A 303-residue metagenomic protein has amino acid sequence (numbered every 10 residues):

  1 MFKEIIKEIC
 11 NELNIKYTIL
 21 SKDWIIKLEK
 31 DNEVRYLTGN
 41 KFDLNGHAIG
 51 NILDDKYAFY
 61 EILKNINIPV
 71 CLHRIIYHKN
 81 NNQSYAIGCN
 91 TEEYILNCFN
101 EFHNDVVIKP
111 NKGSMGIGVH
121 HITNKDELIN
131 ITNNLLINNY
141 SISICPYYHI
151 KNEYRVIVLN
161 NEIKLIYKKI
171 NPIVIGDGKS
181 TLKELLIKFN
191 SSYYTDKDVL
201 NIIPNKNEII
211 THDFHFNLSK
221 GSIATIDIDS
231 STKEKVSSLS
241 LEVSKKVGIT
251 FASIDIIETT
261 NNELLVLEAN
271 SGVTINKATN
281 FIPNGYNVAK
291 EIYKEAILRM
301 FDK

Functional and structural regions predicted by a protein language model:
M1-F102, S114: Conserved N-proximal alpha/beta basic substrate-recognition cap immediately N-terminal to, or forming the N-lobe
I26-T38, R155-L159, I163-L165, N262-K277: A short beta-strand motif that forms the metal-chelation/ATP-contact edge of phosphoryl-transfer active sites
G39-F42, H78, N111-M115, N205-I226: A short, surface-exposed helix-loop junction/capping segment
H78, D105-I131, E153: Glycine-rich phosphate-binding loop of ATP-grasp-fold ATP-dependent ligases
N111, Y147-Y148, I157, I170 (+2 more regions): Anionic group-transfer/hydrolysis microenvironments
N124-S219, D227: Phosphate-binding site of ATP-dependent enzymes
I142-Y147, Y154-R155, I249-N261: A short glycine-rich, hydrophobically flanked beta-strand micro-motif that places a catalytic Asp/Glu for divalent metal
L218-K235, S244-I249, E258-K303: C-terminal active-site "lid" helix and adjoining low-complexity regulatory extension at the edge of ATP-using catalytic
